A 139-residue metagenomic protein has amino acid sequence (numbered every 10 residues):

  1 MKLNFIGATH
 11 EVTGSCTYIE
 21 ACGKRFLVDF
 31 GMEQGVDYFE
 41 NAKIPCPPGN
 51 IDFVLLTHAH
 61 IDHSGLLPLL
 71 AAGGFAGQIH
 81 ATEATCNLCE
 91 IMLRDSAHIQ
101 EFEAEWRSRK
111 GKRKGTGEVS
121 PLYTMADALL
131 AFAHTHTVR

Functional and structural regions predicted by a protein language model:
M1-G49, C89: Conserved beta-strand hairpin/beta-sheet module of binuclear metal-dependent hydrolase folds, prominently
N4, F26, L55, H80 (+1 more regions): Hydrophobic/aromatic beta-strand patches that form the interior of the parallel beta-sheet core in alpha/beta enzyme
A8, A84, R139: Residues that form or immediately flank small-molecule/cofactor binding pockets and catalytic motifs
H10, I79-H80, V119: Short N-terminal micro-motifs specific to bacterial/archaeal maturation and metal-cluster initiation sites
C22-R25, P45-P48, G74-F75, H98-F102 (+1 more regions): Short, low-complexity, polar/charged sequence segments that are solvent-exposed and flexible
D37-L88, R94: Active-site metal-binding motif and surrounding structural segment of the metallo-beta-lactamase
S96-R139: Metallo-beta-lactamase
